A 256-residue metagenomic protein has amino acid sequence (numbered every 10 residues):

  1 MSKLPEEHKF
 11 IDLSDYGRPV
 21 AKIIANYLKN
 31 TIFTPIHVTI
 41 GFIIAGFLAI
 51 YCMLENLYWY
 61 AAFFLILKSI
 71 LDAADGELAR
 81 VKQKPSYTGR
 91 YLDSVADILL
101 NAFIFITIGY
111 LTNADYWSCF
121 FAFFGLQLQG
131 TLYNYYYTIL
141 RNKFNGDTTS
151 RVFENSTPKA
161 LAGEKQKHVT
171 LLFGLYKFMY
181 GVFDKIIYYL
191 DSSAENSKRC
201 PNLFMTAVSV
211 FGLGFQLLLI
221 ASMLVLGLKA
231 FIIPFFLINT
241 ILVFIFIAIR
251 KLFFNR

Functional and structural regions predicted by a protein language model:
M1-P19, I139-R256: C-terminal membrane-associated helical module and adjoining short loops/tails
I23, Y27, A73, E77 (+1 more regions): Membrane-spanning helices that line or support transport/gating and their immediate boundary helices in channels
I24, F42-I50, L100-T107, F215-M223: Hydrophobic, membrane-inserted alpha-helices
P35-T39, L92-I98, M205-G214: Select subsegments of transmembrane alpha-helices in polytopic membrane proteins, especially boundary-proximal
P35-T88, I104-F105, F121-F124: Membrane-embedded alpha-helical segments that form the functional core of polytopic membrane enzymes, especially those
C52-Y60, L111-W117, V225-P234: Transmembrane helix interruption/hinge and helix-loop junction motifs
D75, A79, Q83-D97, R151-S156: Juxtamembrane helix-capping/reentrant segments at transmembrane boundaries
G109-L140: Alpha-helical transmembrane segments
